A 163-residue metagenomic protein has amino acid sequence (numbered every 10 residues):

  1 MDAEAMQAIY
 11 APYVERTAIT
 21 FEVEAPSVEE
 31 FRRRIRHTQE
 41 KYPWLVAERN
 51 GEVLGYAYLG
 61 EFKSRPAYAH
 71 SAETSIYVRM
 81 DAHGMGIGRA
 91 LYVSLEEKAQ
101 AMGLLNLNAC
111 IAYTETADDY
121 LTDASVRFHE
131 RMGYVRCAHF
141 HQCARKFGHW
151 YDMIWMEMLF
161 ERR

Functional and structural regions predicted by a protein language model:
M1-M6: A short beta-loop-alpha structural element at the N-terminal edge of CoA-dependent acyl/N-acetyltransferase catalytic
A8-A25, T38: Helix-loop element at the rim of GNAT/NAT acetyltransferase active sites that forms part of the acceptor-substrate
V23-D81, Y92-V93, K98, M102 (+1 more regions): Acetyl-CoA-dependent GNAT
Y58-E61, C110-A112, V126, E130-H149: Conserved catalytic-core motifs of GNAT/GCN5-like acyltransferases
S75-H83, I111-T116: A short, internal acetyl-CoA/4′-phosphopantetheine-binding micro-motif in the GNAT/acyltransferase core
G86: Glycine-rich phosphate-binding loop
A99-L121: Conserved GNAT acetyl-CoA-binding A-motif
T122, Q142-R163: C-terminal "cap" of GNAT-fold acetyltransferases
